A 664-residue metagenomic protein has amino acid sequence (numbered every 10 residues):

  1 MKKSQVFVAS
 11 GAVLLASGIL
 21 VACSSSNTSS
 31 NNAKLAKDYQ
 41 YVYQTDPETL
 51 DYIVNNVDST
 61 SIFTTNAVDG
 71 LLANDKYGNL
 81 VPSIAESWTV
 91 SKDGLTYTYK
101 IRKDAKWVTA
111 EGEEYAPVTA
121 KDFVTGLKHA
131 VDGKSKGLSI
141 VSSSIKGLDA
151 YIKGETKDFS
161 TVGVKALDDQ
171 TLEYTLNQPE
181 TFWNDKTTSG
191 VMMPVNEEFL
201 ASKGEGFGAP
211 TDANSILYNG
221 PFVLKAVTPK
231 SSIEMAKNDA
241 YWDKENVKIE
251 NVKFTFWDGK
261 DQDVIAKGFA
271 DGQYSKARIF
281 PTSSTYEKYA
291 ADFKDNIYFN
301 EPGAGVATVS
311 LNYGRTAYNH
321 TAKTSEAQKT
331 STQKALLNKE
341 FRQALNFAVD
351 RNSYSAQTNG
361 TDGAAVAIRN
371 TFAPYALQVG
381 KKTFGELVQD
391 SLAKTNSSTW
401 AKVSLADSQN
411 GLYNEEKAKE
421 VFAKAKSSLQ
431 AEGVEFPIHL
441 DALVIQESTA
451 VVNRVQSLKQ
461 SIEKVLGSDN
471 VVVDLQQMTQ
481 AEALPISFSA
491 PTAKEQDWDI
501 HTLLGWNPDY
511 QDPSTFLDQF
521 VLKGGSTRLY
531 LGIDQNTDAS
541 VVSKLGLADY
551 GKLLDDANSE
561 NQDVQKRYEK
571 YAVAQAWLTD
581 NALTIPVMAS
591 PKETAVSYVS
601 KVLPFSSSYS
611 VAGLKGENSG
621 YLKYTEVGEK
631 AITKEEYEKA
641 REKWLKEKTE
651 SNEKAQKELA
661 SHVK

Functional and structural regions predicted by a protein language model:
V42-K92, L217: N-terminal lobe/hinge region of extracytoplasmic solute-binding protein
E86-S139, E173, G268-D271, S331-L337 (+1 more regions): Aromatic- and charge-enriched surface segment that lines or borders ligand/interaction sites
A120-F123, E173, E250-N251, A304-D390 (+3 more regions): Alpha-helical secondary-structure segments
K121-D122, D132-L200: Surface-exposed binding/hinge segments that line and control ligand-binding clefts or catalytic entry sites
Q170, L176-K253, D263-V264, V627-V663: Gly/Pro-rich hinge or "lid" segments in bacterial periplasmic/extracellular proteins
K225-D239, T255-S325, N352, A356-D362: Extracellular/periplasmic solute-recognition and catalytic clefts
P229, G268, G363, T399-P508 (+4 more regions): Ligand/substrate-recognition segments at binding pockets and active sites
N346-L392, A450-Q460, S489-K664: Detector for C-terminal structural segments
